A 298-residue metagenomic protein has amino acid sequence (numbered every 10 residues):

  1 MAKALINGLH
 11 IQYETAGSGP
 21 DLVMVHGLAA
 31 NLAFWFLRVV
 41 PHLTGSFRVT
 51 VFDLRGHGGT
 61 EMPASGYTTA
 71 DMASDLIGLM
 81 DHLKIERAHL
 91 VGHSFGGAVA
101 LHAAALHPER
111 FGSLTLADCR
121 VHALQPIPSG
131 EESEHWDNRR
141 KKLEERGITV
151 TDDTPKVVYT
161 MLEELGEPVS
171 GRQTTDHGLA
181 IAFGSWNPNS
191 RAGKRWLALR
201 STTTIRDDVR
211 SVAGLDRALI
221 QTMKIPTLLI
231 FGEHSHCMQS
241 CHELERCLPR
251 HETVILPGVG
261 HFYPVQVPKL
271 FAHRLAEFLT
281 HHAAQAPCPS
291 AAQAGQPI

Functional and structural regions predicted by a protein language model:
M1-M24, T44-F47, I85-E86, G193-R195 (+1 more regions): Alpha/beta-hydrolase fold catalytic core
L9-E61: Conserved HGGG/HGGXW glycine-rich cap/lid loop of the alpha/beta-hydrolase fold
A16, T50-V91, F95, H273: Active-site loop/oxyanion-hole signature of alpha/beta-hydrolase fold enzymes
V99-A103: Hydrolases whose catalytic domains are alpha/beta-hydrolase-1, hotdog thioesterase, or metallo-beta-lactamase-like
A105, G112-K156: Flexible "cap/lid" loop of the alpha/beta hydrolase fold
P188-R246, I255: Conserved serine/cysteine hydrolase catalytic core
L248-F262: Catalytic histidine neighborhood in serine/cysteine hydrolases with alpha/beta-hydrolase-type architecture
V259-A272: Catalytic histidine-centered segment of alpha/beta-hydrolase-like enzymes
